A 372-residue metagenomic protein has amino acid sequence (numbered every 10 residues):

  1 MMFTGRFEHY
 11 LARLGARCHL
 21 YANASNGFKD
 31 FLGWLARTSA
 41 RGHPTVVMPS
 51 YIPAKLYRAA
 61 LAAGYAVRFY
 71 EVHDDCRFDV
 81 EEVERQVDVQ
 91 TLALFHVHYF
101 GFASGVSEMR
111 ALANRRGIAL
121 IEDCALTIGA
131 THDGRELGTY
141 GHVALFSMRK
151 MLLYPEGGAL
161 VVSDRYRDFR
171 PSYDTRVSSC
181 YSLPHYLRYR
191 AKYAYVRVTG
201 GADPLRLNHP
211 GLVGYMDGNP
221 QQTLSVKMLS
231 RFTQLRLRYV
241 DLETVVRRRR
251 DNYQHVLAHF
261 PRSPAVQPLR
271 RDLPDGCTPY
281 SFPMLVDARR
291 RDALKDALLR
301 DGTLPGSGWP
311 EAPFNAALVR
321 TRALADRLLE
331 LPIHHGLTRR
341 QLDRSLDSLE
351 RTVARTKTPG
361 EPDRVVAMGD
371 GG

Functional and structural regions predicted by a protein language model:
T4-T45, L56-L61, F69, E82: Phosphate-binding glycine-rich loop
E8-H19, S25, I52, F95 (+1 more regions): PLP-dependent aminotransferase class I/II
F31, S50-Y51, E71, C124 (+1 more regions): Nucleotide-sugar donor-binding loop of glycosyltransferases
L56, M109, L294: Aromatic/hydrophobic pocket-lining residues that form π-stacking "cages" and hydrophobic walls in ligand
A63, R115-R116, D301: Helix C-cap/helix->beta junction micro-motif
G64-D75, G306-W309: Short beta-strand->loop structural element characteristic of the AMP-binding/adenylate-forming
D75-F169: Active-site phosphate-binding strand-loop segment of PLP-dependent enzymes
